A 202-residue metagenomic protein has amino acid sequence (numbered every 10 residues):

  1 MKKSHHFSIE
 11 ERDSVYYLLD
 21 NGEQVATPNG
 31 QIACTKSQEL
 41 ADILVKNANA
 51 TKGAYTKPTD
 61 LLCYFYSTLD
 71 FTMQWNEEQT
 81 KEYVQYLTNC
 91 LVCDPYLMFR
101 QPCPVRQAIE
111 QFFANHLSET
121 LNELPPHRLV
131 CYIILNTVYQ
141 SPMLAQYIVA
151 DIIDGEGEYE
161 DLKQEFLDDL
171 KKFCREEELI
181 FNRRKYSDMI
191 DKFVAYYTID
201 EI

Functional and structural regions predicted by a protein language model:
K3-Q24, G30-Q31, Q38-I202: Non-transmembrane, aqueous-exposed alpha-helical and coiled segments at domain scale
